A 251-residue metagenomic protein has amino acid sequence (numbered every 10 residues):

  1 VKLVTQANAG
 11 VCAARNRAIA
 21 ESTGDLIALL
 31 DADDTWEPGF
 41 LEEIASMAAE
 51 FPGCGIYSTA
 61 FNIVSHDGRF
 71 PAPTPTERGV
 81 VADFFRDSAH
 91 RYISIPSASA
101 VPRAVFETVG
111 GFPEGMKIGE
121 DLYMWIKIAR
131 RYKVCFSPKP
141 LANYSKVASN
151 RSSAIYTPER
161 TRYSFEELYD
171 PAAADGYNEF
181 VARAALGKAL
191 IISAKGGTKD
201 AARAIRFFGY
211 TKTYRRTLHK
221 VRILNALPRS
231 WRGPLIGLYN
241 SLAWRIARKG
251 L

Functional and structural regions predicted by a protein language model:
V1-P158: Nucleotide-sugar donor-binding/catalytic module of glycosyltransferases that assemble extracellular/cell-envelope
C54, C135-P138, N178, K199 (+1 more regions): Generic macromolecular interface patches on structured domains
V81-D83, D87-S88, P140-A148, S152-E179 (+1 more regions): Catalytic core of nucleotide-sugar-dependent glycosyltransferases
A185-L186: TPR repeat positional signature
A189-I192: Conserved small-residue packing positions in alpha-helical repeats and bundles
G197-L251: Membrane-interface aromatic/basic loop that binds lipid-linked glycans or pyrophosphate carriers, typified by
